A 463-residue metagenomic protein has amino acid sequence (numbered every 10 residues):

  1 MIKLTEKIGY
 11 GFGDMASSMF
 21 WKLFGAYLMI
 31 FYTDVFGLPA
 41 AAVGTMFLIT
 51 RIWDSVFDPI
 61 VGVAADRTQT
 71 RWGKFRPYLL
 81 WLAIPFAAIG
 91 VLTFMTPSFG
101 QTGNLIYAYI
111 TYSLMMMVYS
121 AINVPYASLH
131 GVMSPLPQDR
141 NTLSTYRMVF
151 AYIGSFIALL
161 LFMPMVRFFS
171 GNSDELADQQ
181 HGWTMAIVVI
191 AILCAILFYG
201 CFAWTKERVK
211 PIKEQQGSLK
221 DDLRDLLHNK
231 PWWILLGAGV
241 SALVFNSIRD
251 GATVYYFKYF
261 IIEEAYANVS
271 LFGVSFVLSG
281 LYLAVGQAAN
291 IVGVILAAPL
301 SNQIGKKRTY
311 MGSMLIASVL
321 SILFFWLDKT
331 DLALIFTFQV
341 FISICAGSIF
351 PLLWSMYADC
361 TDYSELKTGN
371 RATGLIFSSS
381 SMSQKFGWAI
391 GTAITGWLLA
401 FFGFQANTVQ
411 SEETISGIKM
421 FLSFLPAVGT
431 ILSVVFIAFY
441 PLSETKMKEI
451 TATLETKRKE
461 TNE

Functional and structural regions predicted by a protein language model:
M1-E463: Membrane-embedded alpha-helical bundles of multi-pass transporters/translocases, especially carrier/permease families
